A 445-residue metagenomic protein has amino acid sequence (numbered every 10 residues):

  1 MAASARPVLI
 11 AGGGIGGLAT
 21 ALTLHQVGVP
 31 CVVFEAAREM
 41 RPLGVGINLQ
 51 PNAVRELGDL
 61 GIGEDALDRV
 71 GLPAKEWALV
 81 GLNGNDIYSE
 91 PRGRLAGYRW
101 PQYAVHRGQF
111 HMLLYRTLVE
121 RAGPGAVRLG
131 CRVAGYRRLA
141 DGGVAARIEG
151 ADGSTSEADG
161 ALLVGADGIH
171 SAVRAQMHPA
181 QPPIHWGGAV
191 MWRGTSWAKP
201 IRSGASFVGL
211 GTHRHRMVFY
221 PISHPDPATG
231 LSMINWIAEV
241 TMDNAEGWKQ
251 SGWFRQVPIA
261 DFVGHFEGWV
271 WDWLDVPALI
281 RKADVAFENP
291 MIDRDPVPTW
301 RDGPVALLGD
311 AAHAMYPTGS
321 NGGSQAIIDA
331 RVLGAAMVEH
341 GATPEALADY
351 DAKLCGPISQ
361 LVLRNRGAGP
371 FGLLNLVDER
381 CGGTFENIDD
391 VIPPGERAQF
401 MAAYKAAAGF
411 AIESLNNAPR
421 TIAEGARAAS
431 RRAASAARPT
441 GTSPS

Functional and structural regions predicted by a protein language model:
A2-R6, N83-G84, G319-N321, A335-S445: C-terminal helical "tail/cap" subdomain of flavin- and related membrane-associated enzymes
A2-V8, H25, Q50-T195, A245-W248 (+3 more regions): Conserved N-terminal helical subregion
L9-R38, V164-G165, W192, F219 (+2 more regions): Conserved mid-domain beta->alpha element of the FAD-binding
R41-P42, Y136, V173-R174, M315-P317: Conserved protein kinase catalytic core
G44-G46, Q102, K249-W253, T318-N321: Short, solvent-exposed loop/turn segments at secondary-structure boundaries
D86-H111, Y115, G150-E157, T195-V285: Conserved FAD/dinucleotide-binding core of flavoprotein oxidoreductases
L129, G142, H213-H215, F287: Short beta-strand or tight-loop elements that sit immediately N-terminal to catalytic metal-binding acidic residues
